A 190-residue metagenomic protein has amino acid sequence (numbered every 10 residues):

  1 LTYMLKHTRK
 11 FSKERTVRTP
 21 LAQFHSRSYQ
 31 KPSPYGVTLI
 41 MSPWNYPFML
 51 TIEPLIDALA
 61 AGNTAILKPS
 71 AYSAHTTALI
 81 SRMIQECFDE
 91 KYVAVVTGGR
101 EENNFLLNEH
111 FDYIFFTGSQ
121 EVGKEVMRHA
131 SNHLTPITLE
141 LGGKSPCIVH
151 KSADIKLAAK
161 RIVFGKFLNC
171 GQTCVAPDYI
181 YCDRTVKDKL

Functional and structural regions predicted by a protein language model:
L1, G62, V93, I114 (+2 more regions): Residue-level signal for inorganic ion chemistry
L1-I52, C87-A94: N-terminal Rossmann NAD(P)-binding subdomain characteristic of aldehyde/semialdehyde dehydrogenases
R27-Y29, V95-D112: A structured beta-alpha segment of the ubiquitous adenosine-cofactor-binding alpha/beta core
S33, L39-I40, M49-N103: PLP-dependent aminotransferase-like
T38, N45, T97-F105, G118-E125: Beta-loop-alpha module in the N-terminal Rossmann-like domain of NAD(P)-dependent dehydrogenases, especially those
I56, Y113-T117: Periplasmic-binding protein-like
T77-I80, L106, V126, L190: Hydrophobic packing residues within well-ordered alpha-helices of enzyme cores
F88, E121-L190: ALDH superfamily catalytic-core signature
